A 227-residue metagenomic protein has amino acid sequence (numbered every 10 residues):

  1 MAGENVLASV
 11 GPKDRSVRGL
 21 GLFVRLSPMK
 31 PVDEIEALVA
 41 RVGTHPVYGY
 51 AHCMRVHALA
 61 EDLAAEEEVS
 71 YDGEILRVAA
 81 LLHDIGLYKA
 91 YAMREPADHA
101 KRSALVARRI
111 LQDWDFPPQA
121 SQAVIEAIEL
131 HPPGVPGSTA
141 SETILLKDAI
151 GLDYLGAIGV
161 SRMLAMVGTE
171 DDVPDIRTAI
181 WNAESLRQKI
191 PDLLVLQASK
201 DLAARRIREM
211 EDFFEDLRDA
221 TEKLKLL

Functional and structural regions predicted by a protein language model:
S9-V10, R18-L20: Low-complexity, intrinsically disordered Ser/Thr/Pro- and acidic-rich segments
G19-P28: Short, Lys/Arg-enriched N-terminal segments with co-localized hydrophobic residues within the first ~10-30 amino acids
V32-E36, H57, E61, A100-R108 (+1 more regions): An amphipathic alpha-helix signature
V42-S70, L82, P133-L227: Divalent metal-dependent phosphate-bond-processing catalytic cores, especially two-metal-ion Mg2+/Mn2+ enzymes that act
T44-R55, K89-R102: Active-site metal-coordination segments of metallo-dependent hydrolases
G73-A92, H99, S103, A107 (+1 more regions): His-Asp-centered metal-binding catalytic motifs of divalent-metal-dependent phosphohydrolases/nucleases
